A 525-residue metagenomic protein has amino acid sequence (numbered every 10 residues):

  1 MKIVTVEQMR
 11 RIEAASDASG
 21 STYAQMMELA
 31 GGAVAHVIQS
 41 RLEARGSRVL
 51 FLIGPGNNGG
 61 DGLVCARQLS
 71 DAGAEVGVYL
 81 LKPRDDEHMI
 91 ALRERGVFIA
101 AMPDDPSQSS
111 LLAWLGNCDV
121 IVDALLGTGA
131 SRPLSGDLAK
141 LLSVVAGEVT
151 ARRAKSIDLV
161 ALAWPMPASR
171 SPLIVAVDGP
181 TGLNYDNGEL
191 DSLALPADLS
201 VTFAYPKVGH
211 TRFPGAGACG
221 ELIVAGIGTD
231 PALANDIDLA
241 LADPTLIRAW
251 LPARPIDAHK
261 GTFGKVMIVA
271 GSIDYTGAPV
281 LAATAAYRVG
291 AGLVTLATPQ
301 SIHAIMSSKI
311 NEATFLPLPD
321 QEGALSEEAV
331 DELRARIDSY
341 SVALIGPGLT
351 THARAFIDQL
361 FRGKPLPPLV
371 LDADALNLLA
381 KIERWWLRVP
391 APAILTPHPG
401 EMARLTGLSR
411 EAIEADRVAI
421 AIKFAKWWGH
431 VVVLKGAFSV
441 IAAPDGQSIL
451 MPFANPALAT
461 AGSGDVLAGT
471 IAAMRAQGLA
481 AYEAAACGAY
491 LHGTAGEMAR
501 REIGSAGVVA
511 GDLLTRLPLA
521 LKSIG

Functional and structural regions predicted by a protein language model:
M1-L81, A197-L199, V208-L369, N377-L395 (+1 more regions): Small-residue (G/A/S/T)-rich helix-start motifs and N-terminal tracts that mark the onset
H36-G127, S131-V177, Q359-R362, W386 (+1 more regions): Nucleotide and nucleotide-moiety/phosphate-recognizing core
V120, L125-L241: Internal gly/pro-rich beta-alpha loop/helix module that stabilizes soluble enzyme cofactors or their anionic handles
